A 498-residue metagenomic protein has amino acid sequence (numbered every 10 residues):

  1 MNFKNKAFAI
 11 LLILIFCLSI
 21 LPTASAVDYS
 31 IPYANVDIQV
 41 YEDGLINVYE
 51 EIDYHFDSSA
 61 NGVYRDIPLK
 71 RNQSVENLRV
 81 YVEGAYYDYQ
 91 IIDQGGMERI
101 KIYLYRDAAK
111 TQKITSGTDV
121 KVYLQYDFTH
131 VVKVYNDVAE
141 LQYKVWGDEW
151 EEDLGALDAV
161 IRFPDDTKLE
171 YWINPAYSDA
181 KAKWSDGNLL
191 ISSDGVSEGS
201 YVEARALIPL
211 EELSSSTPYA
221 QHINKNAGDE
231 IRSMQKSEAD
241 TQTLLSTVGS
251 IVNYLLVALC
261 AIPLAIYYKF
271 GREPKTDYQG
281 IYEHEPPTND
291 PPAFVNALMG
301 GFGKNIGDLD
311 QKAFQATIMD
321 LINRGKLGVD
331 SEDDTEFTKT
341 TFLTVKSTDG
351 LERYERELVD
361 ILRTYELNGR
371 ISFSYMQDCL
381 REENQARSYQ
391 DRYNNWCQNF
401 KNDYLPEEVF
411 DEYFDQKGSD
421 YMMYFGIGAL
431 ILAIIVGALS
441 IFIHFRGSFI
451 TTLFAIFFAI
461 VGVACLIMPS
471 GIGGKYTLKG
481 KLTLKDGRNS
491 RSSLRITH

Functional and structural regions predicted by a protein language model:
N2-A9, P22, A26-H498: Acidic, Ser/Thr/Pro-rich intrinsically disordered cytosolic tails and loops of eukaryotic transmembrane proteins
I10-S19: Bacterial N-terminal signal peptides
